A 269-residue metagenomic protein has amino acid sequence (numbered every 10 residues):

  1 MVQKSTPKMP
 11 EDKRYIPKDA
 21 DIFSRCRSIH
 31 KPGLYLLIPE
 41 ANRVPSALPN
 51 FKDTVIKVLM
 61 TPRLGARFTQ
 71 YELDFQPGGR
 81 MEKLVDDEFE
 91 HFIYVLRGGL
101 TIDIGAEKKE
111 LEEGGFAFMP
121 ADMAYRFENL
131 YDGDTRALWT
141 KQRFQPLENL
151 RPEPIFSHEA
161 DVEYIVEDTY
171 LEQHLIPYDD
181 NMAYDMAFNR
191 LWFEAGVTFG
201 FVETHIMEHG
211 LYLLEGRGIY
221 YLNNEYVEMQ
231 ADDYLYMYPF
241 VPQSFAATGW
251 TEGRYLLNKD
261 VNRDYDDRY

Functional and structural regions predicted by a protein language model:
M1-R67, D132-M186: A short, N-terminal "cap"/entry segment at the start of jelly-roll beta-barrel domains of the cupin/DSBH fold
P39-E40, K52-L59, T69-D87, I176-P177 (+2 more regions): Conserved short histidine dyad/triad with adjacent acidic residue
A66, A121-L147, P239-Y265: Ligand-binding loop in jelly-roll beta-barrel domains
P77, E88-T101, G105, I206-I219 (+1 more regions): Glycine- and acidic-residue-biased ligand/ion/polar-headgroup-sensing regions
D103, E128-N129, F193-E194, I219-L222 (+2 more regions): Long compositionally biased, domain-poor regions of proteins
A106-A121, N224-P239: Short acidic-glycine-tyrosine-enriched beta hairpin
I155-G210, L214-Y220, V227: Surface-exposed interaction/gating patches
